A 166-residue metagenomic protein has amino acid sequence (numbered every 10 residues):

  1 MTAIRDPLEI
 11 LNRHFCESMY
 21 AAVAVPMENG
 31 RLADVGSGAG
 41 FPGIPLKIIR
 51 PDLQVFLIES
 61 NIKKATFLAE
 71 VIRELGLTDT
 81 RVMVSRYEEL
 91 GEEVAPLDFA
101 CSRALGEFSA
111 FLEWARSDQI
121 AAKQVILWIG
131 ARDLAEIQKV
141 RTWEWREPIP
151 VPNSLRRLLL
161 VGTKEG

Functional and structural regions predicted by a protein language model:
M1-N29, A33, K63-T78: Class I SAM-dependent transferase core
R5, F41, E144-R146: Residue-level signal for pocket-adjacent positions within structured domains
L11-H14, A39, N61, A104: Hydrophobic alpha-helical segments and helix-packing faces
M19, I44, E113: Active-site phosphate/pyrophosphate- and oxyanion-stabilizing loops and adjacent acidic/basic residues in soluble
A21-V25, L46, D118, E165: Short alpha-helical scaffold segments that flank and stabilize functional sites
G36: Conserved glycine-centered beta->alpha loop in an early N-terminal alpha/beta scaffold
A39-D52: Conserved SAM-binding loop of SAM-dependent methyltransferases across substrates and taxa, primarily the Class I
R50-G166: S-adenosylmethionine
